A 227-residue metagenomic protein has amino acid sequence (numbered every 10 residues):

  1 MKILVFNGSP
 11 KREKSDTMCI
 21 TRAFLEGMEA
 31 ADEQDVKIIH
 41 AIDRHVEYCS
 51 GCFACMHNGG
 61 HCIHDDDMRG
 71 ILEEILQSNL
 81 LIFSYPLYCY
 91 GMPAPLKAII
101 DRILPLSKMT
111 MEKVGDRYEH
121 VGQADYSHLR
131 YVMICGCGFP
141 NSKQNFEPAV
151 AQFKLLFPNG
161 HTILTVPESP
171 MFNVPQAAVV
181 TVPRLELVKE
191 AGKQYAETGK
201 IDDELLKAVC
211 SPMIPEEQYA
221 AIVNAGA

Functional and structural regions predicted by a protein language model:
M1-K108, V182-A227: N-terminal beta1-alpha1-beta2 submodule of the flavodoxin-like/Rossmannoid cofactor-binding fold
I3, V36, Y131, G160-T162: Hydrophobic anchor at the start of a short beta-strand that flanks the dinucleotide cofactor-binding loop
P86-C89, F139-K143, A178: Short, surface-exposed loop/turn motifs that are enriched in glycine and acidic residues and include a nearby proline
P95, K108-G160: Short, glycine-/small-residue-rich phosphate/pyrophosphate-handling segment
N145, Q176-P183: Short amphipathic alpha-helical interaction segments
H161-S169: Beta-strand-loop-alpha "switch" segments that mediate conformational coupling across diverse proteins
P170-P175: A short acidic, helix-capping loop that chelates divalent metal ions and anchors anionic groups
